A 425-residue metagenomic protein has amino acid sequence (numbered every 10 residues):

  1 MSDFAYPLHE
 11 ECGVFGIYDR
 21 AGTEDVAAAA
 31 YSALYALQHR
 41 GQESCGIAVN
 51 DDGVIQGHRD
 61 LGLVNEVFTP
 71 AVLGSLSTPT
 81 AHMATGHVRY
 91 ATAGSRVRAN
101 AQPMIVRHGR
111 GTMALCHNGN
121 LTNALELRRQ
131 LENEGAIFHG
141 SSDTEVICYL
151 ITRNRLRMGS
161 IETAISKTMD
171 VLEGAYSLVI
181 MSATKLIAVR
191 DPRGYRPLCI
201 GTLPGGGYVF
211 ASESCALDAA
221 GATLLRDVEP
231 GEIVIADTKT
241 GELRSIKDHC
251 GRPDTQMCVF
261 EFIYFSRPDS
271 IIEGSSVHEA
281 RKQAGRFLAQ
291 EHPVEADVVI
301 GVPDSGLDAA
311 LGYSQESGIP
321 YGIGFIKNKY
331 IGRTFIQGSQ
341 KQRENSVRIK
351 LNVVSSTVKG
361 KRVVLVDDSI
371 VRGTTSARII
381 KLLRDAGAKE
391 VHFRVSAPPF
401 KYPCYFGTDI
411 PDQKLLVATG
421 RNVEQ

Functional and structural regions predicted by a protein language model:
M1-P230, I235-T238, E242-A296, V302 (+2 more regions): Conserved short alpha-helical segments that host acidic/polar catalytic motifs at enzyme active sites
N50-G53, A183-K185, G301-A309, E316 (+2 more regions): A glycine-rich phosphate-binding loop feature that marks nucleotide/adenosyl-phosphate handling sites
T92-A93, N123, Y195-R196, L217-D218 (+5 more regions): Flexible loop/turn segments at secondary-structure boundaries
A136, R157-M158, E291-D297, Q315-G322 (+2 more regions): Secondary-structure transition/capping motifs at alpha-helix termini and the adjoining loop/turn into the next element
V146-G159, P303, L311, Q315-R333: Amphipathic alpha-helical
V299, G306-Y313, S317, Y321 (+2 more regions): Extended, hydrophobic alpha-helical segments in both membrane/secreted and soluble proteins
G318-V363, T374, K401-P411: Short, glycine/charge-rich flexible loops or terminal/linker lids adjacent to PRPP-binding catalytic cores
P398-Q425: Acidic, metal-coordinating catalytic segment for phosphate/diphosphate chemistry, firing primarily on the Nudix
